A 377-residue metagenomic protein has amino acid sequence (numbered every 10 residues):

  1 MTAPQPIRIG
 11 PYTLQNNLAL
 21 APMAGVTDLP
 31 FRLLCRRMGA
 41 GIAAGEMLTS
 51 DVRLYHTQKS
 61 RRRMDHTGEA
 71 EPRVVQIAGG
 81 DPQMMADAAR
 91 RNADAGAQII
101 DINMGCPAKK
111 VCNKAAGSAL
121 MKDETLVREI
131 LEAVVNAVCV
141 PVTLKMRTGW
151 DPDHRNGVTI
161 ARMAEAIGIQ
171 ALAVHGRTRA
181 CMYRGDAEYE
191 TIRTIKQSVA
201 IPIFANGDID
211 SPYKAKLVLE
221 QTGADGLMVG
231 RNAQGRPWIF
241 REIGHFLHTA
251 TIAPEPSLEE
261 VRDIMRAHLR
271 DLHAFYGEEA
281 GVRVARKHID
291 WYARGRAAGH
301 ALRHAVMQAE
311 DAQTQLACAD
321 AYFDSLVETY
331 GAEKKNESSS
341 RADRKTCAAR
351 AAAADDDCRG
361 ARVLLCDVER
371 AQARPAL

Functional and structural regions predicted by a protein language model:
M1-L377: Flavin-dependent oxidoreductase catalytic cores
